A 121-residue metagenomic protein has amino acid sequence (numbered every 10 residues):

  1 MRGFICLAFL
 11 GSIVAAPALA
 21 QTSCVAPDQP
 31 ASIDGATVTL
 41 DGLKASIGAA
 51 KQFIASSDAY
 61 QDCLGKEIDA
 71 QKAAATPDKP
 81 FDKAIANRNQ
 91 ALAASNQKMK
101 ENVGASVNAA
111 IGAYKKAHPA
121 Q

Functional and structural regions predicted by a protein language model:
M1-F4: Positively charged n-region of N-terminal signal peptides that target proteins for export
C6-L7, A20: N-terminal leader/targeting peptides and immediately adjacent processing regions
L10-P17: N-terminal signal peptide c-region/cleavage motif recognized by signal peptidases
S12, Q61, K100: Functionally constrained cores in energy, signaling, and assembly domains
L19-A70: Immediate post-signal-peptide N-terminus of mature secreted/exported proteins
E67-Q121: Compact alpha-helical subdomains of small soluble proteins
